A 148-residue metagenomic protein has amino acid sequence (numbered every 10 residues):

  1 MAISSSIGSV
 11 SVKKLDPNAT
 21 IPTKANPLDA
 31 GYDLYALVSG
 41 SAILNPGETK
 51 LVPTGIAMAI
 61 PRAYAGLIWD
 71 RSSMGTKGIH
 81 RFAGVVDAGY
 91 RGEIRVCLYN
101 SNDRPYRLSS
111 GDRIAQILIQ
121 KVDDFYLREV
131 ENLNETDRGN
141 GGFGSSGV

Functional and structural regions predicted by a protein language model:
M1-V148: DUTPase catalytic domain/fold
